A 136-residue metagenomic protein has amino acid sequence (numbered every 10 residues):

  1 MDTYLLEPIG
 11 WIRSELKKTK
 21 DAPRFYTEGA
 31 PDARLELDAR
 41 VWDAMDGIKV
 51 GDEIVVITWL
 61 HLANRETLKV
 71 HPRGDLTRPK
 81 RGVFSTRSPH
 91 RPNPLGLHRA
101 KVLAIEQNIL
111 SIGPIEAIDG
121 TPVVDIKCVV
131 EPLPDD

Functional and structural regions predicted by a protein language model:
M1-R99, L103-D136: Glycine-rich, low-complexity intrinsically disordered segments
